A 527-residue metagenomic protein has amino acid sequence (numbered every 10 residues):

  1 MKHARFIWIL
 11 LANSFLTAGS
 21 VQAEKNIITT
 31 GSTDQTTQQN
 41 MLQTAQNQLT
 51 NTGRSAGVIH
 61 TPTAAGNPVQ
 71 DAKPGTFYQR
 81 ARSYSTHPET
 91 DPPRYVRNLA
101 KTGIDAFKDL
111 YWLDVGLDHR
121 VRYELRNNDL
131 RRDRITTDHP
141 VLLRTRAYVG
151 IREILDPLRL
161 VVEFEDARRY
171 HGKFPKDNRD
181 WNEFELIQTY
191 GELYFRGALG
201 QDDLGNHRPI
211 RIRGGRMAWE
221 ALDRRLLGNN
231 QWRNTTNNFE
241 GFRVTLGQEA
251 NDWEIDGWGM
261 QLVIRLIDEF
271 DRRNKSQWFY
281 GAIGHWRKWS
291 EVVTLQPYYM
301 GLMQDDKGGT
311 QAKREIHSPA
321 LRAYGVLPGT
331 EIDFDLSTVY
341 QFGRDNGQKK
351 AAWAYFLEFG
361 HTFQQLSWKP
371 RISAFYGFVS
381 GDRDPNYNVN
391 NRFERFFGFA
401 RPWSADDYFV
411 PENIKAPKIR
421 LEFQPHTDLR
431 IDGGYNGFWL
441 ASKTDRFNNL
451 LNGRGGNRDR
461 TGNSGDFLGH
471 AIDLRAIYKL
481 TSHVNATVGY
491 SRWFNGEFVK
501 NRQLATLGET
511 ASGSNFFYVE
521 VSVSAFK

Functional and structural regions predicted by a protein language model:
K2, F6, N13-D138, Y148-G150 (+5 more regions): N-terminal periplasmic/intermembrane-space "pro-region" immediately following the signal or transit peptide
V58, T76, A511-K527: Outer-membrane beta-barrel "beta-signal"
G66-Y84, D91-P93, T338-Q341, Q348-G462 (+1 more regions): Extracellular/periplasmic loop regions
R97-K101, N128-D133, G172-P175, R224-L227 (+7 more regions): Extracytoplasmic loops and strand-loop junctions of Gram-negative outer membrane beta-barrel proteins
V121-N127, E153-P157, F164-Y170, R216-E220 (+9 more regions): Transmembrane beta-strands of outer-membrane beta-barrel pores
L125-L143, E153-I210, R225-G228, Q341-N346 (+4 more regions): Surface-exposed loop and membrane-interface regions of Gram-negative outer-membrane beta-barrel proteins
D129-R131, F174-K176, L226, E269 (+6 more regions): Outer-membrane beta-barrel and related beta-rich outer-membrane complex signature in Gram-negative bacteria
T189, Y194-P209, R225-N386, T444 (+2 more regions): Signature for the C-terminal beta-barrel architecture of outer-membrane proteins
